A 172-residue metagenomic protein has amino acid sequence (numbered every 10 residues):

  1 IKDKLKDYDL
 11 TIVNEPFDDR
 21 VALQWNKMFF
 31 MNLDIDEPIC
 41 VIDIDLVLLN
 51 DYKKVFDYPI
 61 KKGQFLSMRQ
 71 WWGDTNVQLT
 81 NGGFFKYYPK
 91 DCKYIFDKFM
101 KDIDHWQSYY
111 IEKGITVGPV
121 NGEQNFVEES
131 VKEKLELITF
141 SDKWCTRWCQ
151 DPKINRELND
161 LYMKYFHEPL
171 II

Functional and structural regions predicted by a protein language model:
I1-D3, P16-F17, L48-D51, W71 (+1 more regions): Short, polar loop motifs at secondary-structure junctions
I1-L23, I35-D36, P89-K90: N-terminal anchoring/stem segment of glycosyltransferases
A22-F30: Glycine-rich, basic loop-to-helix element that forms the pyrophosphate-binding segment of sugar-nucleotide handling
I39: Short aromatic/hydrophobic "clamp" motif used to bind/position activated sugar donors
D43-V47: The conserved acidic donor/metal-binding loop of glycosyltransferases
L48-L79: Conserved donor-nucleotide/metal-binding helix-loop-beta segment in metal-dependent transferases, i.e., the alpha-helix
N76-K90: Substrate-binding rim/cap in mid-to-C-terminal beta-strand-loop elements of soluble/periplasmic
Y88-I172: Catalytic core and acceptor-binding pocket of nucleotide-sugar-dependent glycosyltransferases
